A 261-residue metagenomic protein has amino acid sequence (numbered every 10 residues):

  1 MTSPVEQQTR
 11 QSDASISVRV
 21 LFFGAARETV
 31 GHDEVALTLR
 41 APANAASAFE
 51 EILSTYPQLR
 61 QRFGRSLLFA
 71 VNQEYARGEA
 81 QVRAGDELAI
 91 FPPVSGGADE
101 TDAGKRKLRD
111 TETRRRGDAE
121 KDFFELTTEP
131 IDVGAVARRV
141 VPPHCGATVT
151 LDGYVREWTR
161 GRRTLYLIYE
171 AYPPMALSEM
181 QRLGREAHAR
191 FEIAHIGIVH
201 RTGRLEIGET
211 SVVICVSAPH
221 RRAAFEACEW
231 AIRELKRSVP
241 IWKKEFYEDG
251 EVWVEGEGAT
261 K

Functional and structural regions predicted by a protein language model:
T2-E6, D13, R19-L21, T29 (+5 more regions): N-terminal, polar/charged subdomain of small-to-medium soluble alpha/beta proteins
T2-T101: Ubiquitin-like/PB1-type beta-grasp interaction modules and other compact soluble beta-rich domains
